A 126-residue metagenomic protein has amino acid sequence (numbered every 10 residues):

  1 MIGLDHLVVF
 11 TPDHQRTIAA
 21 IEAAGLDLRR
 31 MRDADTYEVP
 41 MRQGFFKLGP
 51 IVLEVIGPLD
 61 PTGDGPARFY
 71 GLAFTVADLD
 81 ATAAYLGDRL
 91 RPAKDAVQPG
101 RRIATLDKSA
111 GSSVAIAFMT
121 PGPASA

Functional and structural regions predicted by a protein language model:
M1-D33: Hydrophobic, aromatic-enriched interface-forming segments
M1-G3, M31, D35-E54, G87-A126: Vicinal oxygen chelate
G3-D13, G63-L86, A104-L106: Vicinal oxygen chelate
D27, F46, D64, A73 (+1 more regions): Generic alpha-helical propensity signal that fires on short helical segments and nearby coil/disordered stretches
T36-E38, T62-G65: Short glycine/serine/proline-enriched coil/turn segments at secondary-structure junctions
L59: Phosphate-end processing signature that detects enzymes handling 5′-triphosphorylated RNA and polyphosphate
